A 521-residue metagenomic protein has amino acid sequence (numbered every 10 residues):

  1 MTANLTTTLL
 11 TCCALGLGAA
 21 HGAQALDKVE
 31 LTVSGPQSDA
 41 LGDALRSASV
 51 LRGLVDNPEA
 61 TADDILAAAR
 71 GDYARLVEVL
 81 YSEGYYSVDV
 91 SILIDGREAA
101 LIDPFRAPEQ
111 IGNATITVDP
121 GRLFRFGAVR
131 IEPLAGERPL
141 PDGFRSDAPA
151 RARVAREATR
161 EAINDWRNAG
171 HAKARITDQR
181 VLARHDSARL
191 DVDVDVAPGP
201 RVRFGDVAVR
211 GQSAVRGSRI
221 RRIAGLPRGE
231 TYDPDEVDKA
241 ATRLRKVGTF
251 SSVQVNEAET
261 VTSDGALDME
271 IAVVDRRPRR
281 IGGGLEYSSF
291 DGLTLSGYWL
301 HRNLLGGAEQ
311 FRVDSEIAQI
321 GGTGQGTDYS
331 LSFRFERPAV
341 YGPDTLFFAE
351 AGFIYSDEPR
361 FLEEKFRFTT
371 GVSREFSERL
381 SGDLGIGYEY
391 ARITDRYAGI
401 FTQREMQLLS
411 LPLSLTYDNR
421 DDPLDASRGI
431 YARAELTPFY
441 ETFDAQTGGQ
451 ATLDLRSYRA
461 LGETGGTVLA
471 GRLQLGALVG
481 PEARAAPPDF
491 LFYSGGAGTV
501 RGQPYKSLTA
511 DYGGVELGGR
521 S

Functional and structural regions predicted by a protein language model:
T2-H21: Gram-negative bacterial Sec-dependent N-terminal signal peptides
Q24-A40, G53-L293, R312-Y329, R337-A339 (+4 more regions): Periplasmic polypeptide-binding modules associated with outer-membrane biogenesis and secretion
A197, A272-V274, L300-R302, S332-P338 (+8 more regions): Transmembrane beta-barrel domains of outer membrane proteins
K246, R279-R280, E286-S288, G292-L293 (+1 more regions): C-terminal outer-membrane beta-barrel translocator/porin domains of Gram-negative envelope proteins and their
S251, R279-I281, G292, N303-F311 (+4 more regions): Repeated loop/turn-to-beta-strand initiation elements of outer-membrane beta-barrel proteins
E259, G283-Y287, G297, V313-I317 (+6 more regions): Transmembrane beta-barrel strands of outer-membrane/channel proteins
A318-T323, I354-E363, F439-G448: Outer-membrane beta-barrel proteins
G324-E405: Transmembrane beta-barrel wall of Gram-negative outer-membrane proteins
